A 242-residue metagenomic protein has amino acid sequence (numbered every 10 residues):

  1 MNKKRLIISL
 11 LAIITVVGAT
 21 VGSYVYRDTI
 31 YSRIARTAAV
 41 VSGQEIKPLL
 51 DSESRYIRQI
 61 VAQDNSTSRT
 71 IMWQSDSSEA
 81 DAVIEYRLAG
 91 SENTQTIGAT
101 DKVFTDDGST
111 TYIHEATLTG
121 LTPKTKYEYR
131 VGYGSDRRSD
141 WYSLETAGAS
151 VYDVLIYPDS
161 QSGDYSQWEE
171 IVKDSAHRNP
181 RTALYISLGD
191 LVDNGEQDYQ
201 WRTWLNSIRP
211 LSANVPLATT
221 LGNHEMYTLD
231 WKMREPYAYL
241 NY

Functional and structural regions predicted by a protein language model:
N2-I156, R178: Acidic, histidine-bearing metal-coordination/catalytic regions of metal-dependent phosphoesterases
S66, S77, W168, K232-P236: A structural signal for well-ordered alpha-helical scaffolds and beta->alpha junctions
W73, Y127, D159, Y185 (+3 more regions): Divalent metal-coordination and catalytic microenvironments
S91-N93, G163, N194, M226-Y227: Flexible, glycine-rich phosphate/dinucleotide-binding loops and adjacent beta-alpha linkers at cofactor/substrate
N93, L155, I186, A218-T220: Hydrophobic/aromatic beta-strand patches that form the interior of the parallel beta-sheet core in alpha/beta enzyme
T117, K126-S135, S139-S143, Q200-Y242: Extended active-site neighborhood of metal-dependent phosphoesterases/phosphodiesterases
R137-L188, D193-N194: An acidic-aromatic substrate-binding cleft motif
Q197: Conserved ATPase-coupling elements of RecA-like P-loop NTPase cores
